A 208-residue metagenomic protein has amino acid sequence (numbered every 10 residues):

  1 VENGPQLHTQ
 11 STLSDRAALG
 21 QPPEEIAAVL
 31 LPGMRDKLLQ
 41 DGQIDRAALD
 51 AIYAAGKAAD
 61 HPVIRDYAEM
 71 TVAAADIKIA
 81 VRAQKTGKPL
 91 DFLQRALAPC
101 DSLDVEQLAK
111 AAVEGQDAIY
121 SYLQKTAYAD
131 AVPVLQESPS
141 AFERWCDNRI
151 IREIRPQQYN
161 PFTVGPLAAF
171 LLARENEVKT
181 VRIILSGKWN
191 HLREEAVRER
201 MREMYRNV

Functional and structural regions predicted by a protein language model:
V1-V208: Extended alpha-helical surfaces
